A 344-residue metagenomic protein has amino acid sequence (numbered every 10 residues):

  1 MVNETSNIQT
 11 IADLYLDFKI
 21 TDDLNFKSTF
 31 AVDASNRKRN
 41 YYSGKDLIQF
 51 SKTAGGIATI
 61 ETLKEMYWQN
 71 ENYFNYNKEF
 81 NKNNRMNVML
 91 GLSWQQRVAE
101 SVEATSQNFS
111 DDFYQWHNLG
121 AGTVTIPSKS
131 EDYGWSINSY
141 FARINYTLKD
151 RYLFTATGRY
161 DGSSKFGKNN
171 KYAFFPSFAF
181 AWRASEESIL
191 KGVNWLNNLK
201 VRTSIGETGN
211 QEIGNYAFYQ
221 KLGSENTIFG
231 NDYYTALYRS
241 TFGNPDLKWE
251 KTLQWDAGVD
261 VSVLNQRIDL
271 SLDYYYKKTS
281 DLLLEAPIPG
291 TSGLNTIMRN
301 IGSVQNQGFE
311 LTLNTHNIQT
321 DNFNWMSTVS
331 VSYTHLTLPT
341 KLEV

Functional and structural regions predicted by a protein language model:
M1-S43, K52-L336: Extracellular/periplasmic, surface-exposed regions of secreted and cell-surface proteins
H335-V344: Single conserved hydrophobic/aromatic residue that forms the stacking wall/gate of nucleotide- or nucleobase-binding
